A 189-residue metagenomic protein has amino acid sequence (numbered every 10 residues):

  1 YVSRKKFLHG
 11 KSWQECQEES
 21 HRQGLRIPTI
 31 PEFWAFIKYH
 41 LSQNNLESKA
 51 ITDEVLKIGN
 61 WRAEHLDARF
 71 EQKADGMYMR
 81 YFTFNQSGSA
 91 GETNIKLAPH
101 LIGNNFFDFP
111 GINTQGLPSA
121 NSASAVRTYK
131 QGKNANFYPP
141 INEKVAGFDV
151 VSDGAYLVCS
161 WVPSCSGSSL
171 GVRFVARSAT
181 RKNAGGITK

Functional and structural regions predicted by a protein language model:
Y1-R26, E32-K189: A binding-site-centric feature that preferentially detects glycan-recognition modules on secreted/surface proteins
